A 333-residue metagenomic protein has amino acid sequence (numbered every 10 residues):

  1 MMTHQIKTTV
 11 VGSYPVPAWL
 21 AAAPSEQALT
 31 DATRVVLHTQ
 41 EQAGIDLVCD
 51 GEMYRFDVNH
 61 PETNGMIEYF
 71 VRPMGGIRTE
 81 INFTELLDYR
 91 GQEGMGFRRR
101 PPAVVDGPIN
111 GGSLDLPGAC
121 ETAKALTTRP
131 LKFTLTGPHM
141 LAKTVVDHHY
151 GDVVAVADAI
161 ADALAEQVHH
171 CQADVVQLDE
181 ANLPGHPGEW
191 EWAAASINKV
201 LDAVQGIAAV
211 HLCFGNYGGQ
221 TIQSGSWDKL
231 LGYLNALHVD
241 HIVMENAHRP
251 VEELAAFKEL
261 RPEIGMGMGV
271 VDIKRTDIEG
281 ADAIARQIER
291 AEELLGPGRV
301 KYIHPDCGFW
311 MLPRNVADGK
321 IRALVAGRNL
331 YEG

Functional and structural regions predicted by a protein language model:
M1-G333: Domain-level signal for soluble alpha/beta catalytic cores
